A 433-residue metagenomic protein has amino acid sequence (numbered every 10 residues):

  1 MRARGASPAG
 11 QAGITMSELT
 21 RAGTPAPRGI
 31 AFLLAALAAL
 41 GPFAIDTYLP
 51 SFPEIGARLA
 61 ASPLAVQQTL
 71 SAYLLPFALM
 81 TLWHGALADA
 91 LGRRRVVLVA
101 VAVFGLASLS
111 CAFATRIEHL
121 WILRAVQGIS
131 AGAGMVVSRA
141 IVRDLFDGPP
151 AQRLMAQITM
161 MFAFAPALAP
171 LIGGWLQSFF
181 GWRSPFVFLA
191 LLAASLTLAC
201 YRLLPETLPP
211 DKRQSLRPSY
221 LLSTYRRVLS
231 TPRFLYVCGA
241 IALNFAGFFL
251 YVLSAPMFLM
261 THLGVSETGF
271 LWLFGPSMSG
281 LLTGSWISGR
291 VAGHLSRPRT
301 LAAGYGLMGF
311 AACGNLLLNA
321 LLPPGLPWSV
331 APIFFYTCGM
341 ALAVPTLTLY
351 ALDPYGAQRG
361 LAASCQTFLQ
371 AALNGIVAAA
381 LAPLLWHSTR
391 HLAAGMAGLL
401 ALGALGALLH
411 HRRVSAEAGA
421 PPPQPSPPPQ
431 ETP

Functional and structural regions predicted by a protein language model:
E18-G23, T207-C238: Juxtamembrane intracellular "pre-TM" segments in multi-pass secondary transporters
S51-L79: Extracellular/periplasmic helix-loop-helix junction of adjacent transmembrane segments in MFS-like secondary
L79-E118: Conserved MFS/SLC helix-loop-helix module at the cytosolic interface between two early adjacent transmembrane helices
R95-L109, T300-N315: Structural signature of the two symmetry-related core transmembrane helices
V103, A107-S110, E118-V126, P327-I333: Paired small-residue
H119, A156-R202: Helix-loop-helix hairpin linking two adjacent transmembrane segments in secondary transporters
L123-F164: Cytoplasmic helix-loop-helix junction between adjacent transmembrane helices in 12-TM secondary transporters
Y350-W386, M396: A late C-terminal transmembrane helix in Major Facilitator Superfamily
